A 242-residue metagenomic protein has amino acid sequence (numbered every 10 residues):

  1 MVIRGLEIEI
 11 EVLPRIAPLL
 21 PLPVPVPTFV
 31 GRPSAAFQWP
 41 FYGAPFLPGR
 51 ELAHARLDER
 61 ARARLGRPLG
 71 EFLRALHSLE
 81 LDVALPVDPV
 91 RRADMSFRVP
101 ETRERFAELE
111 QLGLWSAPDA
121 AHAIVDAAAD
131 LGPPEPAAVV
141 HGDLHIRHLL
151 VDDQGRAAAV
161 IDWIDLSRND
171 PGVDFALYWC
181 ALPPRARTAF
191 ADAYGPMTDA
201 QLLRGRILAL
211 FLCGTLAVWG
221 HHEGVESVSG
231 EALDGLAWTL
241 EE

Functional and structural regions predicted by a protein language model:
M1-F97, E110-Q111, W115, P134 (+1 more regions): ATP-binding pocket architecture of kinase catalytic cores
A17, F41, R56, E110 (+6 more regions): Short, flexible helix/strand-to-coil boundary loops that buttress conserved ligand/catalytic motifs in alpha/beta
P27, P45, L69, L73-L76 (+6 more regions): Generic structural signal for small/hydrophobic residues in well-ordered secondary structure, especially within
P27, V125-F175: Active-site acidic catalytic loop and adjacent metal/ATP-binding pocket of ATP-dependent phosphoryl transfer enzymes
A35, D153-R156, L210-C213: Short strand-connecting beta-turns/loops that link adjacent beta-strands
L47-P48, D153-G155, P183: Short loop segments at secondary-structure junctions
R67, D165-E242: Helix-rich C-terminal or lid/interface subdomains of diverse kinases
V87-P133, R204, G230-L233, A237: Helical cap/lid subdomains and adjacent loops of hydrolase enzymes that gate the active-site channel and determine
